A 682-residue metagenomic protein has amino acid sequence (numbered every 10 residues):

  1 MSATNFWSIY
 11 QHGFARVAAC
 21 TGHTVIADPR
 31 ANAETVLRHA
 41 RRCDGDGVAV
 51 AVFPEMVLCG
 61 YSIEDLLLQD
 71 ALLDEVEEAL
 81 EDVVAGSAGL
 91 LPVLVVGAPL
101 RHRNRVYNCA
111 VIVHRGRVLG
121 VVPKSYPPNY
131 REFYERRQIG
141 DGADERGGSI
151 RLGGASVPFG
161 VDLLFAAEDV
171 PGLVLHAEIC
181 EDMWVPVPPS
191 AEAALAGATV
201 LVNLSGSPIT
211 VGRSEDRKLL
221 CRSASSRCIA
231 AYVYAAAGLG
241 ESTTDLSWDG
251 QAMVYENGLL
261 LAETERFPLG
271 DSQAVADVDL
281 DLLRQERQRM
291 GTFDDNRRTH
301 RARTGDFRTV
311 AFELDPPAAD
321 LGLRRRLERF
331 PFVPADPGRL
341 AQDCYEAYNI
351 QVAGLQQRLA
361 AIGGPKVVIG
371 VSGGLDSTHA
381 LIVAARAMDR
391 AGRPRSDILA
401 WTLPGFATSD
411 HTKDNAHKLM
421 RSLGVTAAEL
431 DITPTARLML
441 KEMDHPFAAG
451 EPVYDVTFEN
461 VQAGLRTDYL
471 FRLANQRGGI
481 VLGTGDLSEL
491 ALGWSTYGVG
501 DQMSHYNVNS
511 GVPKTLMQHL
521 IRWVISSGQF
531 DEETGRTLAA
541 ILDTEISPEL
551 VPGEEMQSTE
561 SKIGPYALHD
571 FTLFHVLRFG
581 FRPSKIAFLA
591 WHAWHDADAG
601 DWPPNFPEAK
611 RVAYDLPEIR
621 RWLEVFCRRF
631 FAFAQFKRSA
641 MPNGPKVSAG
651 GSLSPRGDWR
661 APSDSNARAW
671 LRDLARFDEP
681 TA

Functional and structural regions predicted by a protein language model:
M1-G370, R386-R395, A427: Enzyme catalytic cores with a strong preference for nitrogen-chemistry domains
R16, N32, P171, C228-A230 (+4 more regions): ATP/NTP-dependent adenylation/nucleotidyl-transfer catalytic domains that generate, transfer, or process NMP-activated
